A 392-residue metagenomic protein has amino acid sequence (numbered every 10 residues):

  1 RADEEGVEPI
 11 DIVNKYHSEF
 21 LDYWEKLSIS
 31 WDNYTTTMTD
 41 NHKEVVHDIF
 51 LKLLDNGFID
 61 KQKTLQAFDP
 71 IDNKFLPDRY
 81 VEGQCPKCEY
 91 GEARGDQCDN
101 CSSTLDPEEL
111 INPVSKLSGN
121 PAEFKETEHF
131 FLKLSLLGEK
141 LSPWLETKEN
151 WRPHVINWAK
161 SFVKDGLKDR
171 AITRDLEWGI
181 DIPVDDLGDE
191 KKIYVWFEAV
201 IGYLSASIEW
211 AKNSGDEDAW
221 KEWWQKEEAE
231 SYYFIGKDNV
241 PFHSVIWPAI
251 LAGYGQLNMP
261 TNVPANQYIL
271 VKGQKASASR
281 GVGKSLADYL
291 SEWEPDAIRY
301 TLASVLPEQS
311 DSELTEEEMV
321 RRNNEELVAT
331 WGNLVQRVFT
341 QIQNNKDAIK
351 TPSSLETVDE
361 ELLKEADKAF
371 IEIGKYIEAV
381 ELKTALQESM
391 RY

Functional and structural regions predicted by a protein language model:
R1-W144: N-terminal, positively charged nucleic-acid-binding surface of large information/translation enzymes
V7, V271, L290, S353-D359 (+1 more regions): A ubiquitous short alpha-helical element
V13, V46, D359, A366 (+1 more regions): Hydrophobic packing residues in well-ordered alpha-helices of helical domains and bundles
L21-W24, F50, L54, G332 (+3 more regions): Structural signal for well-ordered, non-membrane alpha-helices
T35-T36, N41-V45, I111-N344, A379 (+1 more regions): Structured secondary-structure scaffolds
F50, L141, A159, E372-I373: Generic hydrophobic alpha-helical segments
Q66-I71, A265-I269, E317-M319, T351-E360: A glycine-rich phosphate-binding loop feature that marks nucleotide/adenosyl-phosphate handling sites
I349-G374: Acidic, turn-prone loop/beta-hairpin segments
